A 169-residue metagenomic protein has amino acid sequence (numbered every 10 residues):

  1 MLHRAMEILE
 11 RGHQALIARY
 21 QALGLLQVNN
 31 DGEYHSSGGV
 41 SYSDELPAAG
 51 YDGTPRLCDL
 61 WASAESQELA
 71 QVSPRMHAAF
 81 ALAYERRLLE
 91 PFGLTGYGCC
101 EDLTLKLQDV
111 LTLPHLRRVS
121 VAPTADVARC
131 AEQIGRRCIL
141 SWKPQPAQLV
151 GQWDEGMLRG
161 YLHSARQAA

Functional and structural regions predicted by a protein language model:
M1-A169: Active-site loop segments of alpha/beta catalytic cores
